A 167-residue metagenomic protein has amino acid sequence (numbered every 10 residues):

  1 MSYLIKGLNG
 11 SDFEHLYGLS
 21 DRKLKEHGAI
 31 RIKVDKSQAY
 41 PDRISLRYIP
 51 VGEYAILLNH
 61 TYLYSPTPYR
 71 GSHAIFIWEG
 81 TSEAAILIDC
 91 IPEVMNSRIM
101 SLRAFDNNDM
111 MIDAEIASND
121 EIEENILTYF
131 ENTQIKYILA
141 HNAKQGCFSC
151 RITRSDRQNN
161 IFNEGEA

Functional and structural regions predicted by a protein language model:
M1, E164-A167: Basic/polar N-terminal segments that are highly enriched at the extreme N-terminus, encompassing both cleavable
M1-G18: Extended boundary segments
L19-E115, N125-I126: Conserved mixed alpha/beta catalytic, RNA-binding, or beta-rich assembly cores of soluble enzyme, regulatory
G80-T81, I135-K136, F162-N163: Short, intrinsically disordered/low-complexity patches at protein termini and at juxtamembrane boundaries
S101-H141, R154-D156: Short, hydrophobic/π-rich interface segment
N142-C147: Short Gly/Ser/Thr- and Asp/Glu-enriched loop/turn motifs at secondary-structure junctions
F148-D156, N163-G165: C-terminal edge-of-domain segments
